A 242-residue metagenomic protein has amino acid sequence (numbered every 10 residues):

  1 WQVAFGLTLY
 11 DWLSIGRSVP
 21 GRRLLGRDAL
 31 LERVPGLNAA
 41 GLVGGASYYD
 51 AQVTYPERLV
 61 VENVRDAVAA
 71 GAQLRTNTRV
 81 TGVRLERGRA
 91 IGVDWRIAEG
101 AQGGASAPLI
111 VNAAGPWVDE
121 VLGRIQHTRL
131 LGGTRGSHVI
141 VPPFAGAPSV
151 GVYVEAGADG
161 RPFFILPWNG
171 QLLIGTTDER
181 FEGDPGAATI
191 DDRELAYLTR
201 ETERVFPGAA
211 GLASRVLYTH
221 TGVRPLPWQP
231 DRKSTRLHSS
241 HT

Functional and structural regions predicted by a protein language model:
W1-R33, F163: Dinucleotide-binding Rossmann-like beta1-alpha1 core, especially the glycine-rich loop that anchors the ADP
D11, L31-A70, G92-D94, G104-A105 (+1 more regions): Helix-loop-beta segment of a Rossmann-like dinucleotide-binding subdomain
R58, D66, G123-R124, T128-G175 (+1 more regions): C-terminal catalytic lobe of FAD-dependent flavoproteins
Q73-R75, L217: General small-molecule cofactor/ligand-binding pocket signal
T76-I91: A conserved short coil-to-beta-strand element within the FAD-binding core of flavoproteins
G100-L109: Core beta-strand elements of the Rossmann-like FAD/NAD(P) dinucleotide-binding domain in flavoenzyme oxidoreductases
A107, A113-A114, H238: Short, well-ordered coil/turn residues at beta-beta hairpins and beta-strand->alpha-helix junctions within
N112-Q126: Flavin (primarily FAD) binding-site architecture
